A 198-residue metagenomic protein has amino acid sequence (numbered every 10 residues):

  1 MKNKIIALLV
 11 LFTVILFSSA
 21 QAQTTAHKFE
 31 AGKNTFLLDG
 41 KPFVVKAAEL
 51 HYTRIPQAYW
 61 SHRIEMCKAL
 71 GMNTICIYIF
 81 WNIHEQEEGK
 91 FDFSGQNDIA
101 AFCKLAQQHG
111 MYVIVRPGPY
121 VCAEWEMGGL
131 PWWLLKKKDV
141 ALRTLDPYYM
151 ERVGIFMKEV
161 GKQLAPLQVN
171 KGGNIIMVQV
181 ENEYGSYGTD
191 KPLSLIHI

Functional and structural regions predicted by a protein language model:
A7-L16: Bacterial N-terminal signal peptides
A22-T74, K104: N-terminal carbohydrate-binding accessory modules
G40, I75, A106, V160 (+1 more regions): Conserved, mostly hydrophobic/aromatic
K46-A48, I75-I77, V113-V115, I176 (+1 more regions): Hydrophobic faces of well-ordered beta-strands that scaffold small-molecule active sites in alpha/beta enzyme cores
K46-P56, W81-N97, K136-G154, E181-K191: The substrate-binding groove and active-site-proximal loops of carbohydrate-active enzymes, especially glycoside
W60-E126: Aromatic-lined substrate-binding rim segments of carbohydrate-active enzymes
I99-V115, K138-I175: An active-site-proximal structural segment forming one wall of the substrate-binding cleft that immediately precedes
I196-I198: Conserved small/polar residues in nucleotide/adenosyl-binding loops
